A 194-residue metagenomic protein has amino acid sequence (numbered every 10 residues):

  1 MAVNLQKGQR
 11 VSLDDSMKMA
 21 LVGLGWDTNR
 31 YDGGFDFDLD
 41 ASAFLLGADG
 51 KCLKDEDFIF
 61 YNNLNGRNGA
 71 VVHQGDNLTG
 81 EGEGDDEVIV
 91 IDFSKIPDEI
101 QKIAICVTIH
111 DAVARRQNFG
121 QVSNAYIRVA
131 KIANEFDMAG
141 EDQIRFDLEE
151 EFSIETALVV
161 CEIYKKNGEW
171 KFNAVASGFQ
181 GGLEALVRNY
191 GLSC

Functional and structural regions predicted by a protein language model:
M1-C194: Intrinsic-disorder/low-complexity signal
